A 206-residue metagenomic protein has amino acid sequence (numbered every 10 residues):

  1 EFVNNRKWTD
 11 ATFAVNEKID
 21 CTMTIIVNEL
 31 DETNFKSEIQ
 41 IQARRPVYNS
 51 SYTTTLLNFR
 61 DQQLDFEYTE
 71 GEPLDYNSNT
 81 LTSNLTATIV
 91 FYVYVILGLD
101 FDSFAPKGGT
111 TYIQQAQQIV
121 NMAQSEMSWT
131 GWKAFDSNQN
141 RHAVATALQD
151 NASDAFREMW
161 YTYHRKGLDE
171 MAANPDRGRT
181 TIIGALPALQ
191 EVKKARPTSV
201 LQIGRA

Functional and structural regions predicted by a protein language model:
E1-K36, N49: Start-of-domain marker
K7, N16-K18, L57-F59, S78-N84 (+2 more regions): Surface-exposed peri-terminal alpha-helical interaction modules
D31-T146: Acidic/His-rich structured neighborhood in mature extracellular/periplasmic domains
T86-V95, L99-S103, P175, R179-I183 (+1 more regions): Solvent-exposed alpha-helical segments and adjacent loops that form catalytic or protein-interaction surfaces
Q115, I119, R179, V200: Phosphate/adenylate-binding glycine loop and adjacent helical scaffold
M122-K194: Alpha-helical segments in soluble extracytoplasmic regions
A206: Conserved small/polar residues in nucleotide/adenosyl-binding loops
